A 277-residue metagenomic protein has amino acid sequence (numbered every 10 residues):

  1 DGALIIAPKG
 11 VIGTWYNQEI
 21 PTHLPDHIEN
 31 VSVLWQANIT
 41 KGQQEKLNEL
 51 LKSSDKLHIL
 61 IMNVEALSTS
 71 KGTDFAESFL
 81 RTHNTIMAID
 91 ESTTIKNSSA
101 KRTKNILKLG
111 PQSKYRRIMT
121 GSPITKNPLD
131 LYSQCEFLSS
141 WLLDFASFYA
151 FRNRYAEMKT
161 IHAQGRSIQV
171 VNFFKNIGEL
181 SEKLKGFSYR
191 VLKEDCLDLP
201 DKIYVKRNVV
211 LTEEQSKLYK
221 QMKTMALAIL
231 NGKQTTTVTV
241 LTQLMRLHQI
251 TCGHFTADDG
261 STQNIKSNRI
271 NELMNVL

Functional and structural regions predicted by a protein language model:
D1, N105-L107, L138: Walker A/P-loop NTP-binding motif
G2-T22, T125-D130: Conserved Walker A/P-loop ATP-binding site and its immediately adjacent core in helicase/helicase-like ATPase domains
V11-I39, L138-L142: Conserved helix-turn-beta segment of the N-terminal RecA-like "Helicase ATP-binding" lobe in SF1/SF2 helicases
V33-Q44, V64-T69, T94-S99: Conserved helicase motor
K41-L60: Conserved motor-coupling elements within RecA-like helicase/translocase cores
N48, I61-L67, D74-H83, A100-K114 (+2 more regions): Inter-lobe coupling linker of SF2 helicases/translocases
D90-E91: Walker B catalytic acidic pair
K114-P128, E136: Conserved helicase ATPase motor motifs in RecA-like P-loop NTPase domains
